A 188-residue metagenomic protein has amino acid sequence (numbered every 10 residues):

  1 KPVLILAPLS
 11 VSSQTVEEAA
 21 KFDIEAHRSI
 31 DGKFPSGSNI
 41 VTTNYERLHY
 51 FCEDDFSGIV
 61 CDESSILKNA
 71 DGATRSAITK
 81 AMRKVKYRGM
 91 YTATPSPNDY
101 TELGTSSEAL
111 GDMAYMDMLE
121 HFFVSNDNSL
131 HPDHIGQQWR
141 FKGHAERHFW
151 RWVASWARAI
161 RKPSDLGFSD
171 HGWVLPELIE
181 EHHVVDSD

Functional and structural regions predicted by a protein language model:
K1-V16, V85-Y87: Conserved SF1/SF2 helicase motif Ia
P2, K21, G58, I66 (+1 more regions): Conserved P-loop NTPase motor "coupling/switch" region that bridges the ATPase
S10-K33, D112-M113: Conserved helix-turn-beta segment of the N-terminal RecA-like "Helicase ATP-binding" lobe in SF1/SF2 helicases
S36-Y50: Conserved two-lobed SF2 helicase motor
K68-A70: Conserved D-loop-proximal element of ABC-family nucleotide-binding domains
S164-D188: Conserved helicase/translocase motor-coupling segment
